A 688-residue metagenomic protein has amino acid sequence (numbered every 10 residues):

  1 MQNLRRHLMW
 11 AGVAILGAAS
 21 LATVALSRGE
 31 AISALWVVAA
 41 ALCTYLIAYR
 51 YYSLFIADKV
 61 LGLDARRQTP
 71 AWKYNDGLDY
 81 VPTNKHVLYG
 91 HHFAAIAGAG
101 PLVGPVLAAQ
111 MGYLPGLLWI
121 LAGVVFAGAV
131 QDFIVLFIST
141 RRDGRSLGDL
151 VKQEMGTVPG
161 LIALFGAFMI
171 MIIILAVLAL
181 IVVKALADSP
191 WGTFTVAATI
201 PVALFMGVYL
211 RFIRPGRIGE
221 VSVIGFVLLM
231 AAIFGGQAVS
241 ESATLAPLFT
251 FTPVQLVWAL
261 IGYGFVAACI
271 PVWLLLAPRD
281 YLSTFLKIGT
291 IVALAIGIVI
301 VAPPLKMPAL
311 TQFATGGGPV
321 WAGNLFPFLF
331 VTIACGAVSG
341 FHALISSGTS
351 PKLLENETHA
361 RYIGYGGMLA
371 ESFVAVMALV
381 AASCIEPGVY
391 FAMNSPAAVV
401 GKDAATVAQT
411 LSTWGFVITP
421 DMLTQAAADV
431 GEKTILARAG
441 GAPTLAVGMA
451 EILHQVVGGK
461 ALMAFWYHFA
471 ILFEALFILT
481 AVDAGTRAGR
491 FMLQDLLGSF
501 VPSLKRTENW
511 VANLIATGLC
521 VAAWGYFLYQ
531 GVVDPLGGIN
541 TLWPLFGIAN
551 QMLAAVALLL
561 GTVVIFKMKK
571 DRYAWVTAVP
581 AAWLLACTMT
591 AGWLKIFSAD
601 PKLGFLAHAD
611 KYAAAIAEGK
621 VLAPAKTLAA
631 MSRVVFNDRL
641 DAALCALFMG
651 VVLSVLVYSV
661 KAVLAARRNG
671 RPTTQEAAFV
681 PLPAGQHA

Functional and structural regions predicted by a protein language model:
M1-L16, I47-P101, T284, N324 (+2 more regions): Membrane-interface "cap" regions at the ends of multi-pass membrane proteins
A18-A31, L102, L114, I172-D188 (+10 more regions): Transmembrane helix-loop junctions in multi-pass membrane proteins
A22-R28, S33, D79-R142, Q153-T157 (+7 more regions): Membrane-interface helix-loop-helix modules in multi-pass membrane proteins
A31-R50, L54, A108-I138, G148 (+4 more regions): Extracellular loop-to-transmembrane helix junctions
L35-L42, I47, S53-V60, G166 (+7 more regions): Membrane-interface loop-to-helix entry segments
S53-V81, L107, L117, L121 (+6 more regions): Flexible loop linkers connecting adjacent transmembrane helices in multi-pass alpha-helical membrane transporters
E154-I172, G364-F373, A439-G441, G459-A470 (+3 more regions): Loop-to-transmembrane helix boundary motifs in multi-pass membrane proteins
I298-A314, L369-G448, A484, Y529-D534: Extracellular/periplasmic helix-exit of transmembrane alpha-helices
